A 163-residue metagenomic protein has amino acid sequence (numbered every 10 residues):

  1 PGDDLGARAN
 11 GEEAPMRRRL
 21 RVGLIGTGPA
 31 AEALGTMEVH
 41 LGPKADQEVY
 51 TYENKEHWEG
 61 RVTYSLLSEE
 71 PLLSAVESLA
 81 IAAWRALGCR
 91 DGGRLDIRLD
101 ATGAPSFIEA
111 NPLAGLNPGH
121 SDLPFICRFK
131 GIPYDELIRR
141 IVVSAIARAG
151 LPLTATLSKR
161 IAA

Functional and structural regions predicted by a protein language model:
P1-A75, A104-S106: Phosphate-binding site of ATP-dependent enzymes
N10, A14, L67-A163: ATP-dependent carboxylate activation and anion-phosphoryl transfer catalytic cores that bind Mg-ATP to form
